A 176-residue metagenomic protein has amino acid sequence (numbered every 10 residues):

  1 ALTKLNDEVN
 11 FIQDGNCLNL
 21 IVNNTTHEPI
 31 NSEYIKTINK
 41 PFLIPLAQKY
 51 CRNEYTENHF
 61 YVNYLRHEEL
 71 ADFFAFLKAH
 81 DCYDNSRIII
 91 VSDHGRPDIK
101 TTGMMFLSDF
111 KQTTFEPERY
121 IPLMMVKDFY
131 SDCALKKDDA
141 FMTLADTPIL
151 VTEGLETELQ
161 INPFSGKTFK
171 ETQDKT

Functional and structural regions predicted by a protein language model:
A1-T176: Catalytic domains that recognize anionic headgroups
